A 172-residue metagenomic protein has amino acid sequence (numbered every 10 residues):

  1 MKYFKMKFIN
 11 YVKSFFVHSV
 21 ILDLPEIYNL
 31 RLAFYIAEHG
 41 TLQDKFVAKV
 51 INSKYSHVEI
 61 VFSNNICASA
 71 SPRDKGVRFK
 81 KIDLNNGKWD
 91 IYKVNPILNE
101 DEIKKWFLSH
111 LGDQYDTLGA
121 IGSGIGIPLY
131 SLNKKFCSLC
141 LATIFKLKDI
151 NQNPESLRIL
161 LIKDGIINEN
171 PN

Functional and structural regions predicted by a protein language model:
K2-Y11, A120-N172: Activation targets extended, charge/polar-rich intrinsically disordered C-terminal tails
M6, Y11-I51: GIY-YIG nuclease catalytic motif and its immediate N-terminal context
V20-I21, R78-D83, N153: Short, solvent-exposed coil/turn linker segments
F34-V94, I121-S131: Glycine-rich catalytic cores of cysteine/serine-nucleophile enzymes that process amide/ester linkages in cell-envelope
L42, F46, E102-W106, S156: Exposed alpha-helical structural elements
L98-A120: A structural motif
